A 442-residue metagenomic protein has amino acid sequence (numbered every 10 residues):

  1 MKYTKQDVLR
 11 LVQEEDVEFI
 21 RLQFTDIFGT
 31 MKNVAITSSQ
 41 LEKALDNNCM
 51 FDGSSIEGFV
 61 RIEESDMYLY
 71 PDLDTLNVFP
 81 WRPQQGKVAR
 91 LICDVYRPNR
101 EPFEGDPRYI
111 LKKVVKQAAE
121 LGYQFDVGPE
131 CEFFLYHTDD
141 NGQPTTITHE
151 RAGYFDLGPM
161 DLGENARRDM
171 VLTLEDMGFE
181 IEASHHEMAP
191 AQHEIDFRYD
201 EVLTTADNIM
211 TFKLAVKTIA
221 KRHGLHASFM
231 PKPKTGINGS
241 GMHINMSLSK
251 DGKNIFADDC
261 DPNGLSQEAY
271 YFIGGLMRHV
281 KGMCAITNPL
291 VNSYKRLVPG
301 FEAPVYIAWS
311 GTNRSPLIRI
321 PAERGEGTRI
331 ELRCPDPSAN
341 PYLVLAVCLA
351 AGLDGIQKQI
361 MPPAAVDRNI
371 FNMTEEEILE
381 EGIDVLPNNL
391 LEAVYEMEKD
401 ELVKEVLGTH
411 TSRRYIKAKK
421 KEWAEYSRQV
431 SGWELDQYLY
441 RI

Functional and structural regions predicted by a protein language model:
M1-A183, T205, L225, L343 (+1 more regions): ATP/Mg2+-dependent ligation/transfer catalytic cores
F19, M31, V88-I92, G128-E132 (+5 more regions): Broad gene-expression machinery/nucleic-acid interaction feature
D26, Y96-P102, P159, Y199-T205 (+4 more regions): A generic structural motif
P80-K87, F125-D126, S184-A189, I237 (+2 more regions): Short glycine/proline-enriched loop/turn "hinge" motifs that connect secondary-structure elements and lie
D126-H137, T146, M177-F197, A227-S247 (+1 more regions): Core alpha/beta catalytic barrel or barrel-like domain that forms the active/cofactor pocket in diverse metabolic
I147-L157, P190-T205, K234-G239, D251-F256: Active-site-proximal beta-alpha loop/turn segments in soluble metabolic enzymes
G158, L162-A166, A183-A189, E201-F212 (+4 more regions): Short, contiguous, pocket-lining structural segments that sit at or immediately flank catalytic/ligand-binding sites
T211, T218-K221, L225-H226, S249-I442: Catalytic-core signal marking the mid-to-C-terminal active-site face
